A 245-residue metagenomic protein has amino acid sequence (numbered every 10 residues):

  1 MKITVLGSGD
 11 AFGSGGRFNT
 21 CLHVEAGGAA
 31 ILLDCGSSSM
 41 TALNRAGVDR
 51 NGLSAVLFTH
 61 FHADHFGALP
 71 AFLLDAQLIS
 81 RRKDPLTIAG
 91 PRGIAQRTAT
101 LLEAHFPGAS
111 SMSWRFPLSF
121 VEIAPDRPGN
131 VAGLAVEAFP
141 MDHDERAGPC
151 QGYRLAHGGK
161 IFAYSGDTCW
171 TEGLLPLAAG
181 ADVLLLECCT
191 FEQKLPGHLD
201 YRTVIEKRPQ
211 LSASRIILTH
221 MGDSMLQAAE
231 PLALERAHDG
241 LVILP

Functional and structural regions predicted by a protein language model:
M1-A163, A229-P245: Binuclear metal-dependent hydrolase catalytic cores
S37-S38, D142-E145, T168-T171, G222-S224: Short beta->alpha connector loops
P91, G166, T219: Glycine- and other small-residue-rich loops at beta-strand/loop junctions that grip anionic moieties
C169-P245: Cap/insert and terminal regions of metallo-dependent hydrolase folds
